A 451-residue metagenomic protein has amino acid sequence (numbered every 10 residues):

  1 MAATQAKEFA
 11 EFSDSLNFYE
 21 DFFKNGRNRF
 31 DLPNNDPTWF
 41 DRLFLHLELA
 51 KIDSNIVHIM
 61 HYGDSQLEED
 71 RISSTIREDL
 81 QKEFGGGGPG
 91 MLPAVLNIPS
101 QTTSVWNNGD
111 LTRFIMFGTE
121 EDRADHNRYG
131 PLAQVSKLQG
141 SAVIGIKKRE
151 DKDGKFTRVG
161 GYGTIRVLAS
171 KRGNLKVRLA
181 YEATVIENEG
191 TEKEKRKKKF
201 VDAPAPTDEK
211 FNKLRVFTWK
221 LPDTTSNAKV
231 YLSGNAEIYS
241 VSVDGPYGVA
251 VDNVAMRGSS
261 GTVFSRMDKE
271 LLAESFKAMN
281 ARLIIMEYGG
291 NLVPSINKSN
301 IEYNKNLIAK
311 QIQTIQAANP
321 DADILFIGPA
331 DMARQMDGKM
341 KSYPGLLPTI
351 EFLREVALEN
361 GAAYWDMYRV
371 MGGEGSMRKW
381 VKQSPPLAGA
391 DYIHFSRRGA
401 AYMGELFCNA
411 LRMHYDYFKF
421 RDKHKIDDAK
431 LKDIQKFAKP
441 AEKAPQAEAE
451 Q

Functional and structural regions predicted by a protein language model:
M1-R29, I426-Q451: Compositionally biased, proline/threonine/alanine/serine-rich low-complexity intrinsically disordered stretches
K7-H61, I115, G130-A133, Q139-S141: Membrane/wall-proximal cationic-aromatic binding patches
H46-L49, D79, V167, A273-S275 (+2 more regions): A generic secondary-structure signal
N55-H61, E68-I72, G248-M340, P344-E359 (+2 more regions): Conserved, compact domain cores that house catalytic/ligand-binding motifs in diverse enzymes and effector modules
G63, A169-K171, G328: Short beta-strand/turn micro-motifs composed of small residues that flank or help shape donor/cofactor-binding pockets
E68-N174, R178-A180, D208-N306, H394-F395 (+1 more regions): Conserved SGNH/GDSL esterase-like catalytic core that processes O-acyl groups on lipids and polysaccharides
I186-N212: Solvent-exposed serine/threonine-rich low-complexity stretches and specific carbohydrate-binding patches
K269, D331-Q451: Catalytic His-Asp segment of secreted/periplasmic serine-dependent ester chemistry enzymes
